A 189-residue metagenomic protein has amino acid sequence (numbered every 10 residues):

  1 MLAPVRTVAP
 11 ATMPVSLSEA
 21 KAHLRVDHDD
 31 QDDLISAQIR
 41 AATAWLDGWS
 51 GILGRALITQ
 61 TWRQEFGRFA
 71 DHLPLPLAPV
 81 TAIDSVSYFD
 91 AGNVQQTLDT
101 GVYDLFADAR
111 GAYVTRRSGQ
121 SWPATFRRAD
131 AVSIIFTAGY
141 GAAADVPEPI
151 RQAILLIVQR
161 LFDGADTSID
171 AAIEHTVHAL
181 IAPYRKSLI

Functional and structural regions predicted by a protein language model:
M1-I189: Divalent metal-cofactor coordination and adjacent catalytic microenvironments
